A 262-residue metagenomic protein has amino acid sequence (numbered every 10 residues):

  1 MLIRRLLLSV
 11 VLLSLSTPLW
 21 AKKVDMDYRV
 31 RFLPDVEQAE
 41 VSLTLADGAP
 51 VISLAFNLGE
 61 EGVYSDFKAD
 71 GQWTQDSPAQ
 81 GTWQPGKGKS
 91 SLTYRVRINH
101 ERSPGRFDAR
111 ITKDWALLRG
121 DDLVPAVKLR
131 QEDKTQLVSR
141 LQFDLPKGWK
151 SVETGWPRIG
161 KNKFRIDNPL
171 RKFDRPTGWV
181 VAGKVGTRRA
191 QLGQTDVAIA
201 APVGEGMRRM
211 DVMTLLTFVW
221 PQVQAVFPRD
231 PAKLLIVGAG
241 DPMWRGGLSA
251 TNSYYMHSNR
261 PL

Functional and structural regions predicted by a protein language model:
M1-L7: Bacterial N-terminal signal peptides that target proteins for export
L19-K23: Boundary at the C-terminal end of the N-terminal hydrophobic targeting segment
R29-L33, T44, E60-I111: A surface-exposed beta-strand-loop module
E37-G62, K128-Q131, T135-K147: Surface-exposed beta-strand/loop patches in extracellular or lumenal glycoproteins
E61-D66, R95-R97, D122, V127 (+3 more regions): Zn2+-dependent metallopeptidase catalytic core
N99-T135: Glycine/proline-rich low-complexity spacer/linker segments in large multi-domain proteins
V185-L262: Juxtacatalytic substrate-recognition/specificity segment
